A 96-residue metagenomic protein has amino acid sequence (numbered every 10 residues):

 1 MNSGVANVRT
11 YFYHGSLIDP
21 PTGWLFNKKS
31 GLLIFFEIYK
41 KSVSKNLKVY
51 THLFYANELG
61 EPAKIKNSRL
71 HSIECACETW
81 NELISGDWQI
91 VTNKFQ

Functional and structural regions predicted by a protein language model:
M1-Q96: Terminus-proximal functional modules
